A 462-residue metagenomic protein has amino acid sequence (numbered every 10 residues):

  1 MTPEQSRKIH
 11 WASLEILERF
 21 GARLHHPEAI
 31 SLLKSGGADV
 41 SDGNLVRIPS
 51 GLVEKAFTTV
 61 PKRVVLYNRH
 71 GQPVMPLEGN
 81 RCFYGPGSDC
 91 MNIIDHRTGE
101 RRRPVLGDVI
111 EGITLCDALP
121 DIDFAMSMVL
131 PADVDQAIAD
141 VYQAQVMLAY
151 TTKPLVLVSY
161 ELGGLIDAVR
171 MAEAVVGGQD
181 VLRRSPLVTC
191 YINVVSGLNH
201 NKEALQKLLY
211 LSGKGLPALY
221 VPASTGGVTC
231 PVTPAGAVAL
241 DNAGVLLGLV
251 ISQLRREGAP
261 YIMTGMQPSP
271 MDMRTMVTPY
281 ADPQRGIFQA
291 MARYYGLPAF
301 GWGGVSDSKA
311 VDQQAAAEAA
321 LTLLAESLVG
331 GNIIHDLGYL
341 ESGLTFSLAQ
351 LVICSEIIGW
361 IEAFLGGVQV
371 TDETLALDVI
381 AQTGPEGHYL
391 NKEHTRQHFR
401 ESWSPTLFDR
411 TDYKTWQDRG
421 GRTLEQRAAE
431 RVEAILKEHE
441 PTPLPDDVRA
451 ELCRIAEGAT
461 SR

Functional and structural regions predicted by a protein language model:
M1-A12, F20, H25-L32, R47 (+1 more regions): Catalytic-core signal marking the mid-to-C-terminal active-site face
T2-P3, R19-A22, G43-V46, R102 (+11 more regions): Hydrophobic alpha-helical scaffolding
I9-A12, I16-R23, G36, A56-R63 (+14 more regions): Change "in soluble alpha/beta enzymes" to "in soluble alpha/beta proteins
R23-I30, D42-G43, D123, L182-R184 (+6 more regions): Flexible, glycine/charged-enriched surface loops at secondary-structure junctions
S31-E100: Glycine-rich, N-terminal phosphate-binding loop and its surrounding beta-alpha-beta segment
K34-D39, L187, T225, M266-P270 (+5 more regions): Short acidic (Asp/Glu) and glycine-rich catalytic loops that position anionic groups and cofactors
R103-N332: Helix-rich catalytic cores of soluble enzyme domains
Q289-L390: Hydrophobic alpha-helical bundle architecture
